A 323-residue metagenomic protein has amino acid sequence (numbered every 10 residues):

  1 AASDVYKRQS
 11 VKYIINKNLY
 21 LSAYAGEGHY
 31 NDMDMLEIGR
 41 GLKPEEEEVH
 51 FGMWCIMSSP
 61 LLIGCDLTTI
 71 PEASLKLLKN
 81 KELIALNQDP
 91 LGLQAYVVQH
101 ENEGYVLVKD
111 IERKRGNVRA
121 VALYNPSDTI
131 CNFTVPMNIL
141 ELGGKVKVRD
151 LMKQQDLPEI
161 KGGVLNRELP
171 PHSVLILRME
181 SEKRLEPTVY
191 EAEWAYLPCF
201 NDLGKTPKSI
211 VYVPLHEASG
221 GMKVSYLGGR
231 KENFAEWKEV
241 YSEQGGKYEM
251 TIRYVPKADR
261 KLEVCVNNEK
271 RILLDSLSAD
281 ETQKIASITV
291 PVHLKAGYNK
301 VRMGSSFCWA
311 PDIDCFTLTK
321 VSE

Functional and structural regions predicted by a protein language model:
A1-Y6: Short, small-residue-biased leader/transition segments that mark boundaries at the very start of proteins
G26-E27, D32-R40, P44-E101, V174 (+1 more regions): Aromatic- and carboxylate-lined catalytic core of secreted/periplasmic carbohydrate-active enzymes
W54-M57, L62-G64, H100-L142, H172 (+1 more regions): Carbohydrate-binding surface patches
P71-A73, K79, L83, M137-L151: Active/binding-pocket-proximal capping segment
Q99-N102, D110-N117, E159-K161, H216-A218 (+1 more regions): Short, ordered beta-strand-loop transition motifs
C131, L140-V148, Q155, E159 (+1 more regions): Extracytoplasmic
